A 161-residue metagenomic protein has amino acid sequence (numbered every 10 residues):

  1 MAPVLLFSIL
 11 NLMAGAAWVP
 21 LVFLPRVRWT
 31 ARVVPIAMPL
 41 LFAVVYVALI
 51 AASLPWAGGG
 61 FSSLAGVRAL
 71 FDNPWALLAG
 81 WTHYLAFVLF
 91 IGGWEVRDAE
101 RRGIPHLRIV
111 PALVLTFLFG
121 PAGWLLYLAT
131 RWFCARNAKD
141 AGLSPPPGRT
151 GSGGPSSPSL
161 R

Functional and structural regions predicted by a protein language model:
M1, G66-G80: Short aromatic-rich membrane-water interface segments that cap or initiate transmembrane helices in multi-pass membrane
V4-M13, L78-T82: Structural signature of hydrophobic alpha-helical transmembrane segments
S8, G15, P35-M38, I104-T116: Alpha-helical membrane-anchoring segments
I9-T30: N-terminal signal-anchor/start-transfer transmembrane helix
A16, L89-V96: Alpha-helical transmembrane segments of polytopic integral membrane proteins, especially the permease/helical cores
V27-A48: Loop-to-helix transition at the N-terminal end of transmembrane alpha-helices
A43-G59: Transmembrane alpha-helix/helix-exit interface in multi-pass inner-membrane proteins
V110-F133: Hydrophobic, aromatic-rich membrane-embedded alpha-helical segments
